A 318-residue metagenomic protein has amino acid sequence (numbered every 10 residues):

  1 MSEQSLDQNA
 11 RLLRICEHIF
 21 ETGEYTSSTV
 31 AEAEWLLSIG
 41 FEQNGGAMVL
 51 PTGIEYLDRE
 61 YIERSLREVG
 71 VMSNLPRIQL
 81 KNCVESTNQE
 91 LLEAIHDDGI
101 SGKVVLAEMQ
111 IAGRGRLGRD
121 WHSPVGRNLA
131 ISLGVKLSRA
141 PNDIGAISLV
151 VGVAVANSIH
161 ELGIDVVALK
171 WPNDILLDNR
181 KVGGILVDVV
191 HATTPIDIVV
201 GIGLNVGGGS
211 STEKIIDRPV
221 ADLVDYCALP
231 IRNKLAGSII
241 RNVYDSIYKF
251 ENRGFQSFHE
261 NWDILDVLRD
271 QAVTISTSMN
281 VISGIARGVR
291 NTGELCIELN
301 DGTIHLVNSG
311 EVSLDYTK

Functional and structural regions predicted by a protein language model:
S2-H160: N-terminal lobe of the biotin/lipoate ligase/transferase fold
S2-S38, R139-V167, L177-K318: Long, positively charged amphipathic alpha-helical accessory segments at protein N-termini or as interdomain linkers
E42-Q43, V167-L169: Short beta-strand
N82, L169-W171: Short loop/edge segments at beta-strand edges and connector loops that shape dinucleotide/nucleotide cofactor-binding
D174: Conserved active-site carboxylates
